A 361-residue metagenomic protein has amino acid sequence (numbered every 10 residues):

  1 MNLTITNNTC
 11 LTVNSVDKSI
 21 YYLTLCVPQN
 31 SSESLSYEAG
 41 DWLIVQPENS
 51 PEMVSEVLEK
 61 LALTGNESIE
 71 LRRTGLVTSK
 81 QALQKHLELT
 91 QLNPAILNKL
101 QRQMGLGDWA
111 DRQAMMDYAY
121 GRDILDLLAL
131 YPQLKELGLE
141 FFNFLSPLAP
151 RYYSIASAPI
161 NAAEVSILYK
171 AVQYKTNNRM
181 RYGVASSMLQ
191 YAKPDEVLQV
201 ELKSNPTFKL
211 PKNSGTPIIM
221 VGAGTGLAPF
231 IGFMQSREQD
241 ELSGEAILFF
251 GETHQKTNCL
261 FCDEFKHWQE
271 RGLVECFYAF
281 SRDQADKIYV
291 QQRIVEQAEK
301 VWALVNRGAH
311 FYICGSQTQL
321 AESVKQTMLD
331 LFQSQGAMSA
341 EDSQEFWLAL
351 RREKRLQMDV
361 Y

Functional and structural regions predicted by a protein language model:
M1-Y361: FNR-like FAD-binding dehydrogenase module
